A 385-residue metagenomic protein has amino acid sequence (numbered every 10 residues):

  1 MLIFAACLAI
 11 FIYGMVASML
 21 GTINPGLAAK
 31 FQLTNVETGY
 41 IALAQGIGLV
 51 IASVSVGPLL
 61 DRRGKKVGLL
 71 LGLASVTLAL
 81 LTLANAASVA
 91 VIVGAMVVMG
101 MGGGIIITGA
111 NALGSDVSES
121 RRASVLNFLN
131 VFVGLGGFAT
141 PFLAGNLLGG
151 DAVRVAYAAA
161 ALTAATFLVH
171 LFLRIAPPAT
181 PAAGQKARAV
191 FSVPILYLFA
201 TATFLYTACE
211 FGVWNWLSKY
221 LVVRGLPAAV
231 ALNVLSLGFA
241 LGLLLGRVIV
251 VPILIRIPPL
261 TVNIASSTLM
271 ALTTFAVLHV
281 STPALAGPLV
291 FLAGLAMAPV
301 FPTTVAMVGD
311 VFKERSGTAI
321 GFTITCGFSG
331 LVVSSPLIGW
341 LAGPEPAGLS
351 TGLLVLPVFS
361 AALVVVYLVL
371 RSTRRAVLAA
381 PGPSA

Functional and structural regions predicted by a protein language model:
L20-G21, P194-L245: Extracytoplasmic gate region of multi-pass secondary transporters
L27-A28, L59-L60, L143-G150, L221-V222 (+2 more regions): Interfacial helix-cap and linker-helix signal at transmembrane-aqueous boundaries of multi-pass secondary transporters
Q32, G64, N85-A90, E119 (+3 more regions): Helix-breaking motifs and short loop linkers at transmembrane-helix boundaries and internal kinks in secondary membrane
I51-A90: Conserved MFS/SLC helix-loop-helix module at the cytosolic interface between two early adjacent transmembrane helices
A52-G64, G246-P258, A342-G343: Helix-to-loop junctions at the C-terminal end of transmembrane segments in multipass secondary transporters
V67-L81, T261-A276: Structural signature of the two symmetry-related core transmembrane helices
A95-V131: Cytoplasmic helix-loop-helix junction between adjacent transmembrane helices in 12-TM secondary transporters
S120, N127-R174: Helix-loop-helix hairpin linking two adjacent transmembrane segments in secondary transporters
